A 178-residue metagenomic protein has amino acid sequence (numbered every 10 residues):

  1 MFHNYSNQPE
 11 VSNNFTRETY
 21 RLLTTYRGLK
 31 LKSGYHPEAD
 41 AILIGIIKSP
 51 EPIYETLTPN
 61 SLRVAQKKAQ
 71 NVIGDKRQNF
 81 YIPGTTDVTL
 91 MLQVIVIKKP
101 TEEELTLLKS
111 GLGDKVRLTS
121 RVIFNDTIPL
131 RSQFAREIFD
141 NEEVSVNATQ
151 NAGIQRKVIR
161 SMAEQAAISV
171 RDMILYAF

Functional and structural regions predicted by a protein language model:
M1-H36, D140-V144, A148, Q155 (+1 more regions): A structural "domain/chain start" motif
H36-A135, A152-G153: Surface-exposed short loop/turn segments
